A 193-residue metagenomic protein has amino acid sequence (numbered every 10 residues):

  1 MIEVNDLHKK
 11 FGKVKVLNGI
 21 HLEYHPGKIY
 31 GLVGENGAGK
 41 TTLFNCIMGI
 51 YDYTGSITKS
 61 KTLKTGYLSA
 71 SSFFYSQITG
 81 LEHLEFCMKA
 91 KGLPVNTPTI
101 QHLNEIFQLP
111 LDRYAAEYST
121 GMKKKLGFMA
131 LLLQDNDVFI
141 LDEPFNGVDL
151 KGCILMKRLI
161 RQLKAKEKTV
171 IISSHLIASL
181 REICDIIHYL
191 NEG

Functional and structural regions predicted by a protein language model:
I2-V4, L17: Conserved structural motif at the start of ABC-family nucleotide-binding domains
V33-E35: The feature captures the beta-strand-to-loop junction immediately N-terminal to the Walker
M48: Helix-to-loop junction immediately C-terminal to a conserved catalytic motif
S71, Q77-K91: Q-loop/switch helix immediately C-terminal to the Walker
F139-E143: Catalytic Walker B motif of ABC-type/P-loop ATPase nucleotide-binding domains
L150-G152: Helix N-cap at the start of a conserved alpha-helix in ABC-type nucleotide-binding domains
S173-H175: H-loop/switch region of ABC-family ATPase nucleotide-binding domains
I186-G193: H-loop (His-switch) and adjacent beta-strand-loop-beta switch element of ABC-type ATPase nucleotide-binding domains
